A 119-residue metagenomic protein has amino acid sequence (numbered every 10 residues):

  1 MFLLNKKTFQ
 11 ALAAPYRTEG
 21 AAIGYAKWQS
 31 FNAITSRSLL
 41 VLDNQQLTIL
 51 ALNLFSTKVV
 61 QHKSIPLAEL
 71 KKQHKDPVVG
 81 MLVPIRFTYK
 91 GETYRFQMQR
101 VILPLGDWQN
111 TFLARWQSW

Functional and structural regions predicted by a protein language model:
M1-L42: Anionic N-terminal interaction surfaces
L3-L4, T57-W119: Acidic, Ser/Thr- and proline-rich intrinsically disordered linker/docking segments of eukaryotic scaffolds
K6-Q10, Q46-L52, V60: Residue-level signal for functionally critical sites in structured catalytic/ligand-binding pockets
T8, A26, A33, A51 (+3 more regions): Residue-level detector of functional hotspots within protein domains
S36-S56: Short, compositionally biased strand/turn segments that nucleate or flank brief secondary-structure elements
